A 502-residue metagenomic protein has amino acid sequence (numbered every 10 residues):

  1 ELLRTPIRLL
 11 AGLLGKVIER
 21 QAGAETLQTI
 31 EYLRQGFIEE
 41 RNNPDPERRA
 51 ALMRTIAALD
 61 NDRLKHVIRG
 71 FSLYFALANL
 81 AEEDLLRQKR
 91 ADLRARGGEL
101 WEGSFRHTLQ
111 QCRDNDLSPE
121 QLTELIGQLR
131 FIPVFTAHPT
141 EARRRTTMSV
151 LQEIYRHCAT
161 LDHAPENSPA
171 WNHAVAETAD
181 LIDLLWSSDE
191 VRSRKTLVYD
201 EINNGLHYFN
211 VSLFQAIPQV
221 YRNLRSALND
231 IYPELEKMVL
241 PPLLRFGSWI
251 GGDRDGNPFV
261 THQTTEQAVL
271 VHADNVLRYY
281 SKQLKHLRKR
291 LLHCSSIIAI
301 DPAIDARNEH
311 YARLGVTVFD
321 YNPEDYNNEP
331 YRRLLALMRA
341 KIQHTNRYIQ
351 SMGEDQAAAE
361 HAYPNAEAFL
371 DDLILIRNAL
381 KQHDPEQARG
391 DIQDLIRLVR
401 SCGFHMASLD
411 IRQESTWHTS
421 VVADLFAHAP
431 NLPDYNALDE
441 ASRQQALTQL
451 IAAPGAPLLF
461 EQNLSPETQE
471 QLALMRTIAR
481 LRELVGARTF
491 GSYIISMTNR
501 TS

Functional and structural regions predicted by a protein language model:
E1-A452, S465-E470, T489-S492: Often metal-dependent polyanion-binding catalytic scaffolds in large enzymes
G455-Q462, P466, R480, A487-S502: Long, K/E/R/D-enriched contiguous segments that form extended
Q471-I478: Well-ordered, non-membrane alpha-helical segments in soluble/globular domains
